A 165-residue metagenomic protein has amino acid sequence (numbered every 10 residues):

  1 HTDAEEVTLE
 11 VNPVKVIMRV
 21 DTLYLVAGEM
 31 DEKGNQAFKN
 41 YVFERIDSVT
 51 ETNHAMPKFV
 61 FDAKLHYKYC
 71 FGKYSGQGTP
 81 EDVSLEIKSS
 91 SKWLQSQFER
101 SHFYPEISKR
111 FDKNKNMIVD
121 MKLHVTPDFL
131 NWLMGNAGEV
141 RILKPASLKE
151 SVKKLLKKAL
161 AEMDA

Functional and structural regions predicted by a protein language model:
H1-S84: Core beta-strand-centered patch of the WYL/Sm-like small regulatory domain
K68-A165: Polybasic (Lys/Arg-rich)
